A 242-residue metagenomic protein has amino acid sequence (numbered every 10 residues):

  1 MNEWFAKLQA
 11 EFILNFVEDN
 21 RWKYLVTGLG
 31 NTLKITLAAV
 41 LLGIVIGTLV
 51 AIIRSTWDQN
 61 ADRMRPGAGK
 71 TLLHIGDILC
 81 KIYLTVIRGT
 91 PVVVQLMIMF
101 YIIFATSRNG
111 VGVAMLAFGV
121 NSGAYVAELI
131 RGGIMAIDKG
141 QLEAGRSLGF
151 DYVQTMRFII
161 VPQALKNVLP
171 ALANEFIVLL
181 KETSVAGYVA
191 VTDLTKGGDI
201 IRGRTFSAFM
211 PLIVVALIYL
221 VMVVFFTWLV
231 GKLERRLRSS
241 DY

Functional and structural regions predicted by a protein language model:
M1-Y242: Transmembrane alpha-helices and adjacent helix-loop boundaries
